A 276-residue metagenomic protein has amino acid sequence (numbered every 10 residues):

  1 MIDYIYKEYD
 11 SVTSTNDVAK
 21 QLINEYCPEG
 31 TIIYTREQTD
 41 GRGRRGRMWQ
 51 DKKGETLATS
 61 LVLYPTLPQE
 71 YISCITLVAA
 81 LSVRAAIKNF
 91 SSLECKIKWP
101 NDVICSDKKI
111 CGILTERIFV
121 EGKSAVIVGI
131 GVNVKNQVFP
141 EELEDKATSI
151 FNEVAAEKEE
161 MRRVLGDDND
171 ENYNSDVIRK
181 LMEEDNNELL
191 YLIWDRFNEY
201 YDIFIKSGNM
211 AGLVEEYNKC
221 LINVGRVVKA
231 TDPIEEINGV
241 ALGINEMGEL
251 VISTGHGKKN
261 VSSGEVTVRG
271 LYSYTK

Functional and structural regions predicted by a protein language model:
M1-F90, C111, E159-L165, D170-V177 (+2 more regions): N-terminal lobe of the biotin/lipoate ligase/transferase fold
E8, T35, C95-W99, A230: General beta-strand structural signal in soluble alpha/beta enzymes
C27-P28, G54, K98, G122 (+1 more regions): A generic fold-level signal
L77-C95, C105-K276: Long, positively charged amphipathic alpha-helical accessory segments at protein N-termini or as interdomain linkers
